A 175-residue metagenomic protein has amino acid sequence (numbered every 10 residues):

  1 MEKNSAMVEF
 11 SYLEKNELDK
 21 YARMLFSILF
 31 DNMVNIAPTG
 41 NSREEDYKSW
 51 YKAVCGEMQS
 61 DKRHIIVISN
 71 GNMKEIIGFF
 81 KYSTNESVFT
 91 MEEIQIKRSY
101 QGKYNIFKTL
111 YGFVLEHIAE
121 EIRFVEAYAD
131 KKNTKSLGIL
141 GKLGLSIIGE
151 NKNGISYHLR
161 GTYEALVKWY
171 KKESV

Functional and structural regions predicted by a protein language model:
M1-S27, A165-V175: Conserved N-terminal entry element of GNAT/NAT acetyltransferase domains
Y12-N16, R23-E92, K97-S99, Y111: Acetyl-CoA-dependent GNAT
S87, N133, N153-S156: Short acidic/glycine-enriched loop/turn segments that link adjacent beta-strands
T90, E121-R123, G144: Short loop/turn motifs at secondary-structure junctions
I96, G102-E116, G138-K142: Conserved acetyl-CoA-binding loop-helix of GNAT-fold acetyltransferases
I118-A129: Conserved GNAT acetyl-CoA-binding A-motif
A127-L137: Conserved beta-strand-loop-alpha-helix junction that forms the acyl-donor binding cleft
Y128, G144-T162: Conserved catalytic-core motifs of GNAT/GCN5-like acyltransferases
